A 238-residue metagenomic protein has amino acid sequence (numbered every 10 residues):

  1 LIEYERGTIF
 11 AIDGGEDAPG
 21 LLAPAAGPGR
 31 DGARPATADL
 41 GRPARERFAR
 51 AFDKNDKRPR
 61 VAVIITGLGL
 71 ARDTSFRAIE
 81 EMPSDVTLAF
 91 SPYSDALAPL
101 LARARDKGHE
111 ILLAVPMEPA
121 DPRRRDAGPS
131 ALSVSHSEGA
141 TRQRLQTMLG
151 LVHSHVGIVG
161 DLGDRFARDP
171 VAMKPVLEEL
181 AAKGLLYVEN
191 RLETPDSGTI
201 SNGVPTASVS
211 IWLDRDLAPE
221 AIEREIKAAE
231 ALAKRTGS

Functional and structural regions predicted by a protein language model:
L1-K57: Terminal interaction modules at protein C-ends
R42-R125: Active-site beta->alpha N-cap acidic-glycine motif
R60-G67, P129-G139, D214-A221: Active-site mouth loops of central-metabolism enzymes
V61-I65, S84-F90, H109-V115, V156-G160 (+4 more regions): Hydrophobic faces of well-ordered beta-strands that scaffold small-molecule active sites in alpha/beta enzyme cores
A96-L97, D106-H109, E118, P122 (+1 more regions): Catalytic-core regions of hydrolytic enzymes
A102-R105, A181, I200, K234: Anion (oxyanion) recognition and catalysis
E138-E223: Catalytic domains of cell-wall/extracellular-matrix polysaccharide-remodeling enzymes, centered on de-N-acetylation
R165, A229-S238: Catalytic grooves of carbohydrate-active enzymes
